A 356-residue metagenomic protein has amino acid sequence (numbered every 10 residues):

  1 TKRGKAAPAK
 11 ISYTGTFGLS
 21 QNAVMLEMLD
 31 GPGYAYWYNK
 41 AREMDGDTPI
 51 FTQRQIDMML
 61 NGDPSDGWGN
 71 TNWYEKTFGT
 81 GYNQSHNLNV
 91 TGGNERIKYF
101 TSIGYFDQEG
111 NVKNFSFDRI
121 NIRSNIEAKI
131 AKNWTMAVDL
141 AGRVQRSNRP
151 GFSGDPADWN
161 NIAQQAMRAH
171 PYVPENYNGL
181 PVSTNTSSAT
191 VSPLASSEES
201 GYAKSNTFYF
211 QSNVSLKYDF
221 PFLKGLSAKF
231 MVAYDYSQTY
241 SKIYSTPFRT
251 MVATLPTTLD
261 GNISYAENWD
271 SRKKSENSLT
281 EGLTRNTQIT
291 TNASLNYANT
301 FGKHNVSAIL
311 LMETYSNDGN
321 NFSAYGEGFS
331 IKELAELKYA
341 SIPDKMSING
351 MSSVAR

Functional and structural regions predicted by a protein language model:
T1-D219, S227, N305: Membrane-proximal, glycine/serine-rich, low-complexity loop/turn segments characteristic of large bacterial
A6, S20-N22, S237-T239, N286 (+1 more regions): Short, acidic Gly/Pro/Ser/Thr-rich loop/turn segments
L29, S153-A157, S245-P247, Y325-G328: Short secondary-structure boundary/capping segments
N39-E43, D235-Y244, T258, K338-Y339: Eukaryote-specific, cytoplasm-facing alpha-helical/coiled-coil scaffolding segments in long proteins
G62-T91, T246, T250, L255-R356: Outer-membrane beta-barrel transmembrane domain signature of Gram-negative proteins, especially the mid-to-C-terminal
I122-S124, F230, T291, A355-R356: Extended, hydrophobic alpha-helical segments in both membrane/secreted and soluble proteins
N125, Q145, A233-S237, M251-V252 (+1 more regions): Short edge-strand/loop segments of extracellular domains
R146-G151, S237-I243, S316-S323: Secretory-pathway/luminal and periplasmic proteins that interact with or process carbohydrate-rich
